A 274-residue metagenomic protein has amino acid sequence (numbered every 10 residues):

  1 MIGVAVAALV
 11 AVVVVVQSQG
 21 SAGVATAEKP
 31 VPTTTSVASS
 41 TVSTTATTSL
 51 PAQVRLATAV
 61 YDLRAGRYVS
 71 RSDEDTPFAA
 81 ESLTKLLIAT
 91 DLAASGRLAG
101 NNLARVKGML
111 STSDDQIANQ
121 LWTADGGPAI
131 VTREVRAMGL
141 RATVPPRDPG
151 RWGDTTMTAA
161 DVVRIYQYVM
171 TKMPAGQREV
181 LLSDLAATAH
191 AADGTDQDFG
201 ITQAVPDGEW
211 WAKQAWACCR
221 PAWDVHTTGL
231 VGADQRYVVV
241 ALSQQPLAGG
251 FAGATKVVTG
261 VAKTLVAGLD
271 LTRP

Functional and structural regions predicted by a protein language model:
I2-A7, V15, S21-V31, S40-A65 (+1 more regions): Penicillin-recognizing serine hydrolase domain
T35-S36: N-terminal, intrinsically disordered, polar/charged segments of Gram-positive cell-envelope systems that serve as
G66, T76-G100, M109, V239: Active-site SXXK
S72-F78, S95-G96, A104-G108, Q116-A124 (+2 more regions): Second-shell loop/turn segments in exported
L86-L87, D115-Q116, A129: A generic alpha-helix surface/boundary motif
I88-L92, L121, V162-V169: Buried hydrophobic packing segments
S111-D115, V162: Acidic/polar active-site rim loop that often engages polyanionic ligands
